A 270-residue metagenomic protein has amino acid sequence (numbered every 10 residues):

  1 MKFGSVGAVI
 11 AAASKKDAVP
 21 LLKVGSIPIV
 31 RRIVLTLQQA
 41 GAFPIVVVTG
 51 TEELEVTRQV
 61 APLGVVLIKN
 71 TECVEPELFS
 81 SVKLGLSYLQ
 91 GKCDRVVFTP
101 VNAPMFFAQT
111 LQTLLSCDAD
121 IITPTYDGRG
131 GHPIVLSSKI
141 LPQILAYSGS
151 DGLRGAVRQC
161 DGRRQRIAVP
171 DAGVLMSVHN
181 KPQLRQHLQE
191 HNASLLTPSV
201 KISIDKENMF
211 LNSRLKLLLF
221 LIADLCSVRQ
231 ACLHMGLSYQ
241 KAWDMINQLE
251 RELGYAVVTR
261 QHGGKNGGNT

Functional and structural regions predicted by a protein language model:
K2-L54, Q186: N-terminal glycine-rich phosphate-binding loop and ensuing alpha1 helix
V30-R95: Conserved N-terminal catalytic core of the sugar/cofactor nucleotidyltransferase
V74-P142: Conserved beta-loop-beta/alpha segment of the NTase-like Rossmann-fold superfamily that binds/positions NTPs
S148-P198: Conserved alpha/beta core of the MobA/IspD/sugar-nucleotide pyrophosphorylase nucleotidyltransferase superfamily
I222-Q230: Short helix-boundary/capping micro-motifs
L233: Alpha-helical residues within the helix-turn-helix
G236-S238: Short coil turns linking two alpha-helices in DNA-binding domains
R251-N269: A short LG(V/I)-centered, amphipathic sequence patch enriched for acidic residue(s) preceding the LG motif
